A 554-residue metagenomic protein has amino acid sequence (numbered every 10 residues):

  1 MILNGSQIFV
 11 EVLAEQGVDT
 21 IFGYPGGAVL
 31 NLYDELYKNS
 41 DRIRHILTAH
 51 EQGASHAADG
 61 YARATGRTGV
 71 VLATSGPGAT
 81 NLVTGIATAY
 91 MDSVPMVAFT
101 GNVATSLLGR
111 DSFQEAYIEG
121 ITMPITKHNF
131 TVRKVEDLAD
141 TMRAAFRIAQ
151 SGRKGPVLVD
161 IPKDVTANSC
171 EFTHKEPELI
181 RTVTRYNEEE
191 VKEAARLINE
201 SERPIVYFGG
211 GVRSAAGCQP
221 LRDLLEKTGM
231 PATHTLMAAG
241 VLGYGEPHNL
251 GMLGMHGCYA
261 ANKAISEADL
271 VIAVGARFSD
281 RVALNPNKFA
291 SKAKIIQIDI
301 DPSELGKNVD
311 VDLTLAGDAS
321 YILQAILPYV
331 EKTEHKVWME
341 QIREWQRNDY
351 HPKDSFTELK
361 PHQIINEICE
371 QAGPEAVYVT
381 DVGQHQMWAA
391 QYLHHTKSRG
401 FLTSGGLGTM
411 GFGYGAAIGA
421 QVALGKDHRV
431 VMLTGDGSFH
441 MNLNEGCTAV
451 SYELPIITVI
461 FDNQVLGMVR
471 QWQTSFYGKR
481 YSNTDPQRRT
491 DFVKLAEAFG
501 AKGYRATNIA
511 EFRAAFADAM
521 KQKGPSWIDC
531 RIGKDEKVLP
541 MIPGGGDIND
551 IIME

Functional and structural regions predicted by a protein language model:
M1-V330, E367, Q371-P374, P455-T458 (+3 more regions): N-terminal alpha/beta PP-like core and its mobile active-site loop of ThDP/TPP-dependent enzymes
F9, A14-D19, G27, L32-Y37 (+1 more regions): Active-site diphosphate/adenylate-binding microenvironment
Y24-G26, H45-H56, V71-G78, R133-K134 (+5 more regions): Active-site nucleophile and cofactor-binding loops and adjacent substrate-binding regions of central metabolic enzymes
G69-V71, V159, Y378, F401 (+1 more regions): Well-ordered beta-strand positions enriched in small/hydrophobic/aromatic, beta-favoring residues
F99, L107-G109, F113-Q114, L305-N308 (+3 more regions): Thiamine diphosphate
E136, H174, R196, K292-Q384 (+4 more regions): Phosphate/pyrophosphate-binding active-site segments
L158, Q297, V379, L433-T434: Generic enzyme active-site microenvironment
L225, I265, P361, N442 (+1 more regions): Active-site-proximal structural scaffolding
